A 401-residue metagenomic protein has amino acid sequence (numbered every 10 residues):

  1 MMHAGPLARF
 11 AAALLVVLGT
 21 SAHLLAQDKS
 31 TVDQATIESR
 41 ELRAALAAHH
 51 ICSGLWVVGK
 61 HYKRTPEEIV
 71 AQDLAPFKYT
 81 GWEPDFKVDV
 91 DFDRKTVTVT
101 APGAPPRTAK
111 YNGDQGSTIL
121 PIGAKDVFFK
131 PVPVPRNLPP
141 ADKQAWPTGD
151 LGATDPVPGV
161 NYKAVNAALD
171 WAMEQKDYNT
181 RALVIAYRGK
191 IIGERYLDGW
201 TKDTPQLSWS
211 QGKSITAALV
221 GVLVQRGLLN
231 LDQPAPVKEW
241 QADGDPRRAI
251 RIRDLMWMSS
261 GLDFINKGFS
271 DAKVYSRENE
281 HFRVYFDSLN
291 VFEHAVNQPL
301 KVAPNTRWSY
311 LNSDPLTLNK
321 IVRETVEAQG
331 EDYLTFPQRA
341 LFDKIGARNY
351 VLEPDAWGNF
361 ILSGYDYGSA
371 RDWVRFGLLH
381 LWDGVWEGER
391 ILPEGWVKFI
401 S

Functional and structural regions predicted by a protein language model:
M1-A11: Bacterial N-terminal signal peptides that target proteins for export
A11-S21: Bacterial N-terminal signal peptides
L24-D28: Boundary at the C-terminal end of the N-terminal hydrophobic targeting segment
L42, L289-W308, E324-E331, G346-S401: Penicillin-binding protein/beta-lactamase superfamily catalytic region
P66-D142: C-terminal functional modules
G149-V184, R188: Beta-lactamase-like hydrolase cores
G189, Q206-D232, L255, L318-V322 (+1 more regions): Active-site SXXK
Q225-D263, K267, N297-A303, E327-G368: Active-site helix/loop module of the DD-peptidase/beta-lactamase fold, centered on the serine-lysine SxxK catalytic
